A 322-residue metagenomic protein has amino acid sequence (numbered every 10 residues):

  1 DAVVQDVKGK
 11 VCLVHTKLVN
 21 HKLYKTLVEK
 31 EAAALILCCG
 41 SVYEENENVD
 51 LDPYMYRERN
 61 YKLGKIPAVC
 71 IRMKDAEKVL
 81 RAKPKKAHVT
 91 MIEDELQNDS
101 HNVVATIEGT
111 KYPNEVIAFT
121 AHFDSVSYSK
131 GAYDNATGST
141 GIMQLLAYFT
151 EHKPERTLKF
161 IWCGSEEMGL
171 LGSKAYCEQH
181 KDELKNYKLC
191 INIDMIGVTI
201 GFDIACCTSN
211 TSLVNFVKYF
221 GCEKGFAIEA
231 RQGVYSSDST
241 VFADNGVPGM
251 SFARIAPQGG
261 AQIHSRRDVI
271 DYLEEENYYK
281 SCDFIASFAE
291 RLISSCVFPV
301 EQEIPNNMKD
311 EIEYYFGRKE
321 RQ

Functional and structural regions predicted by a protein language model:
D1, Y54-A132, Q144-E151, E155-T157: Soluble metallo-hydrolase cores and metallopeptidase-like ectodomains found primarily in the secretory/periplasmic
D1-N60, K65, I228: Extracellular/luminal Protease-associated
V11-V14, A34-L37, A68-C70, V104 (+5 more regions): Structural recognition of the beta-strand scaffold that forms the well-ordered cores of secreted hydrolase catalytic
L13-K17, L23-Y24, G64-I66, M91-I92 (+5 more regions): Second-shell loop/turn segments in exported
L18-K22, C70, A132-T140, E167-L171 (+3 more regions): Soluble non-cytosolic domains of exported or imported proteins
L27-E31, T150, A243: Non-catalytic positions within long, well-ordered alpha-helices that form the structural scaffold/packing of enzyme
I66-A68, E77, C163-Q262: Metal-dependent peptidase/peptidase-like ectodomains
A147, G259-Q322: His/Asp/Glu-rich mid-to-C-terminal helical/loop segments that flank catalytic regions of hydrolases
